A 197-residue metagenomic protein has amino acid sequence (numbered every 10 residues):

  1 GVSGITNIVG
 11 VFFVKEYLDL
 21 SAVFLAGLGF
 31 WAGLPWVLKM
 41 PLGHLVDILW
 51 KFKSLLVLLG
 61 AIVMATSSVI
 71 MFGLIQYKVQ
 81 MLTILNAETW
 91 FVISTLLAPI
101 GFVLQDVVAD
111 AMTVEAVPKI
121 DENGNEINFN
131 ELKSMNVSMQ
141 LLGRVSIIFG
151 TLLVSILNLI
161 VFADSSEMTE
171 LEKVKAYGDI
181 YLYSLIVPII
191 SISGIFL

Functional and structural regions predicted by a protein language model:
G1-V2, L34, L38, T66 (+4 more regions): Hydrophobic/aromatic residues within the transmembrane alpha-helices of Major Facilitator Superfamily
G1-W36, L97: Helix-loop boundary and gating motifs at the non-cytosolic
K15, V46-W50, F162: Helix-capping/transition residues at the boundaries of transmembrane alpha-helices and the short helical linkers
D19, W50, L74-I75: Helix-breaking motifs and short loop linkers at transmembrane-helix boundaries and internal kinks in secondary membrane
L25-L49, L58-S67, L152-S155: Central cavity-lining transmembrane alpha-helices of secondary-active solute carriers, predominantly the Major
L55-L59, I180: Juxtamembrane helix-start motifs in multi-pass secondary transporters
T66, I75-V92, L96, L104-L197: Intracellular loop-helix junctions on the cytosolic face of multi-pass helical membrane proteins
